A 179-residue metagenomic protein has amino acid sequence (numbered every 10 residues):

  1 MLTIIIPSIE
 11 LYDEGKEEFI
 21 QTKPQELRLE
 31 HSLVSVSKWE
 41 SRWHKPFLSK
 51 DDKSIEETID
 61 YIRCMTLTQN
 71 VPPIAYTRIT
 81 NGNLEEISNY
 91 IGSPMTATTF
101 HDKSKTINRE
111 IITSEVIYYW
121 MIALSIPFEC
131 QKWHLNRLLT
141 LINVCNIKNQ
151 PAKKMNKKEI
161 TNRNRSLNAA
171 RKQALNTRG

Functional and structural regions predicted by a protein language model:
M1-W43, F47, L67-K154: An amphipathic, hydrophobic-aromatic interaction surface with interspersed Lys/Arg that forms lipid/phosphate-bearing
E56-T68: Short, hydrophobic/proline-enriched secondary-structure or compact coil segments at domain edges
I142-G179: Alpha-helical oligomerization segments
